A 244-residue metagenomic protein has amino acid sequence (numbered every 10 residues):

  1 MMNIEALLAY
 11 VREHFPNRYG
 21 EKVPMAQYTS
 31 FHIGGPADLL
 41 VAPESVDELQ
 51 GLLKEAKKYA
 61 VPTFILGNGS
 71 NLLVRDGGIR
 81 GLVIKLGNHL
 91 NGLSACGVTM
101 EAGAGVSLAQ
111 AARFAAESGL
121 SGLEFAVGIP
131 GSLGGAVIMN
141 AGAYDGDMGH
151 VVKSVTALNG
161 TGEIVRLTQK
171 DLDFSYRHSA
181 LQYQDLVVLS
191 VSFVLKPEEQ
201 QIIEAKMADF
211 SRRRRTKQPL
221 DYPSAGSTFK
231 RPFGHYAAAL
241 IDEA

Functional and structural regions predicted by a protein language model:
M2, A6, A26, E44-D47 (+9 more regions): Conserved active-site and cofactor/substrate-binding residues in soluble primary-metabolism enzymes
M2-L133: Anion-binding (especially nucleotide phosphate/pyrophosphate-binding) glycine-rich loop and adjoining beta-alpha core
Y10, G51, Q110-F114, S154 (+3 more regions): Alpha-helical scaffold segments in soluble metabolic enzymes
Y19-E21, T29-S30, L72, L158-A244: Phosphate/pyrophosphate- and phosphate-bearing ligand-binding catalytic cores of soluble enzymes
G34-G35, V41-V46, L73-N91, I138-Q169 (+1 more regions): Structural signature of FAD isoalloxazine-binding scaffolds in flavoprotein oxidoreductases
A56, V98-V106, G119-G122, V137-M139 (+3 more regions): Low-complexity, flexible helical/coil segments
V106-R113, A141-A143, H178-S179: N-terminal short leaders/motifs
A116, G135-M139, Y144-D145, L195: Core subunits and conserved enzymes of cellular information-processing and envelope-translocation systems across
